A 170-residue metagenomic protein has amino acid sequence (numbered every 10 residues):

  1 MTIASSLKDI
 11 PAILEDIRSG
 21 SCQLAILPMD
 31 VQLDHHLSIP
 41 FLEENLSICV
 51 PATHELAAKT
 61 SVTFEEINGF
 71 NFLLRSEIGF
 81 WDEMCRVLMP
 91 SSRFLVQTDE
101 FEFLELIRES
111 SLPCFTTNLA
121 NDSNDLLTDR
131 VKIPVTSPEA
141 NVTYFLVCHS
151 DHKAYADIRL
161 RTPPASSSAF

Functional and structural regions predicted by a protein language model:
M1-Q32: Central regulatory/effector-binding core of bacterial HTH transcription factors
M1-S5, R86-Q97: A local structural motif
S5, D9, T63, T98-D99 (+1 more regions): Short loop/turn segments at beta->alpha junctions
D16-I26, L46, R108-F115: Alpha-to-beta junction loops
L33-P40, E44, E102-K153: Beta-alpha-beta core module
S38-L46, V50-F72: Flexible hinge/capping segments at coil-to-helix
T53-V62, P138-A140, D151-D157: Short helix-loop capping/hinge motifs at secondary-structure junctions, enriched in acidic/polar residues
N68-S92, D122-S123, Y155-A156: Secondary-structure junction motif
